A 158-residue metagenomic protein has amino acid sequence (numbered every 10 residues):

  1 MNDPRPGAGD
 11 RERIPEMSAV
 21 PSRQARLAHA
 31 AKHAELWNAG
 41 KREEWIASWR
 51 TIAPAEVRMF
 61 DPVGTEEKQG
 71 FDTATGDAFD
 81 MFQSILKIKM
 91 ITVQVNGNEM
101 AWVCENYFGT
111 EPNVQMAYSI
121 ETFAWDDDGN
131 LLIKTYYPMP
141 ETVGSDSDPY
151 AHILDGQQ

Functional and structural regions predicted by a protein language model:
N2-Q24, F79-Q158: A beta-strand edge to alpha-helix "cap/lid" segment located at domain peripheries
R13-E44: Short, aromatic-enriched amphipathic alpha-helices that serve as compact interaction elements
R23-Q24, E43-E99: A solvent-exposed, acidic/Ser-Thr-rich amphipathic alpha-helical stretch
A30-W37, W49, A53, A74-A78 (+3 more regions): Hydrophobic alpha-helical core bundles mediating ligand binding, dimerization, or RNAP-core interactions
H33-A34, M59, G129: N-terminal/domain-start segments enriched in small and hydrophobic, helix-friendly residues, covering either
L36, V63-T65, Y107-G109: Short histidine/acidic/glycine/proline-rich micro-motifs that form metal- and phosphate-coordinating active-site loops
